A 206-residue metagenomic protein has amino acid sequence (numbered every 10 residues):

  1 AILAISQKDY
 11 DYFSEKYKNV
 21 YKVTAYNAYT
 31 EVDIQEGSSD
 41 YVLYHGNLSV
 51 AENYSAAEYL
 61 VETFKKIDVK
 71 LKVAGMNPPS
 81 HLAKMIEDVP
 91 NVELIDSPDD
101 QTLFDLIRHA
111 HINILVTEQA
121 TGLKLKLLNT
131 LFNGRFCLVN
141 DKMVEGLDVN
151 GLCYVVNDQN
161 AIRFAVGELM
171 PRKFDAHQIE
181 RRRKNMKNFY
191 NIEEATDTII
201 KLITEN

Functional and structural regions predicted by a protein language model:
A1-D33: Donor nucleotide-sugar binding/catalytic pocket of nucleotide-sugar-dependent glycosyltransferases
T24-D88, E93-R108: Conserved catalytic-core segment of nucleotide-activated headgroup transferases in glycan assembly
R108-G122, N133-F136: Acidic donor-binding loop of glycosyltransferase active sites
L123, V139-D141, N157: Conserved acidic donor-binding loop of glycosyltransferase catalytic domains
K126-F132, F136-N140: Short hydrophobic beta-strand element within catalytic cores of glycosyltransferases and related nucleotide-activated
D141-V155: Short acidic/histidine- and often glycine-rich active-site loop of Leloir-type glycosyltransferases that engages
L152-N160, G167-F174: Conserved acidic donor-binding segment of nucleotide-sugar-dependent glycosyltransferases
K173-N206: A charged, aromatic-enriched C-terminal amphipathic alpha-helix characteristic of glycosyltransferases across folds
